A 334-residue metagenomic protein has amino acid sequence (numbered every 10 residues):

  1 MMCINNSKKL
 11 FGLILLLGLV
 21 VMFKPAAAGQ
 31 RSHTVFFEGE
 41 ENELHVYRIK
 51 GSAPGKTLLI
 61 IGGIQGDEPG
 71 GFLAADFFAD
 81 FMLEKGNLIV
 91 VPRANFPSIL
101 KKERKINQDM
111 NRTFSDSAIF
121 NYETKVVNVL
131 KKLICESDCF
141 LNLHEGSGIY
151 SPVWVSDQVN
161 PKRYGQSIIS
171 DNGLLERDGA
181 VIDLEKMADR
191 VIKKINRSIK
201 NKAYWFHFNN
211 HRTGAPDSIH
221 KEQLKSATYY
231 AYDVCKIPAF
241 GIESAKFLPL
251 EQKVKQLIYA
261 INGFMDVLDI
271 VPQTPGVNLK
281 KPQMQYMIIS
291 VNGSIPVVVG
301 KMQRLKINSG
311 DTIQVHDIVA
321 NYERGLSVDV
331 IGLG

Functional and structural regions predicted by a protein language model:
M1-M2, L17: Helix-centric, low-specificity signal for extended rod-like, repetitive segments
M2-K9, K24-G334: Structured catalytic-domain cores with a bias toward divalent-metal coordination
G12-V21: Bacterial N-terminal signal peptides
